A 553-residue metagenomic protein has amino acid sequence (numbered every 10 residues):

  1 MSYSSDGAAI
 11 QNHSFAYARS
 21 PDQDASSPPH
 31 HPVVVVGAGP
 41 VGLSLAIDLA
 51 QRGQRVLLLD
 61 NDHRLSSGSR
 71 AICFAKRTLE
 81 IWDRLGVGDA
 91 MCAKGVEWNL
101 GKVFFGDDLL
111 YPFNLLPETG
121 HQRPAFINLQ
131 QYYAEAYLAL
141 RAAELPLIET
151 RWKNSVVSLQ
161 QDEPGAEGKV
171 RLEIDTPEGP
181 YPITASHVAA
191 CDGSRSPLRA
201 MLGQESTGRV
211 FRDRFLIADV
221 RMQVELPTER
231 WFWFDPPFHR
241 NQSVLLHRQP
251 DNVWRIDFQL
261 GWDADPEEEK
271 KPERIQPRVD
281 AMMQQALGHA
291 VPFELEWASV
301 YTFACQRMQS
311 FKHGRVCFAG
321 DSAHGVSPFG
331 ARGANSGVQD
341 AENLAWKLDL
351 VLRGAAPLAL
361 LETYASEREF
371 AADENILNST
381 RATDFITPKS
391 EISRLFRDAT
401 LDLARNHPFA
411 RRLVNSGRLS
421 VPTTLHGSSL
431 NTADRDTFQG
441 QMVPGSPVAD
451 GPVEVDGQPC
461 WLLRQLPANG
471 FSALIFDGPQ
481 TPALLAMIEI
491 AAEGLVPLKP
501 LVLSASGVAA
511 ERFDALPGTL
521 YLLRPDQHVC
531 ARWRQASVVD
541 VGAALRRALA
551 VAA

Functional and structural regions predicted by a protein language model:
S2-V36, Q51-R52, F105-D108, A136 (+3 more regions): Helical substrate-recognition/capping region of FAD-dependent monooxygenase/halogenase enzymes
I10-N12, K270-S336, A356, N378 (+2 more regions): FAD/FMN-dependent oxidoreductases across multiple families
P29-H31, E178-H187: Core beta-strand elements of the Rossmann-like FAD/NAD(P) dinucleotide-binding domain in flavoenzyme oxidoreductases
G42-L43: N-terminal Rossmann-fold NAD(P) dinucleotide-binding loop
A50-R70: Glycine-rich FAD pyrophosphate-binding loop
R70-R141: Active-site-adjacent segment of FAD-dependent monooxygenases/related oxidoreductases
L109, A139-L140, H187-F303: Conserved FAD-binding catalytic core of PHBH/FMO-like flavoproteins
W152-V170: A conserved short coil-to-beta-strand element within the FAD-binding core of flavoproteins
